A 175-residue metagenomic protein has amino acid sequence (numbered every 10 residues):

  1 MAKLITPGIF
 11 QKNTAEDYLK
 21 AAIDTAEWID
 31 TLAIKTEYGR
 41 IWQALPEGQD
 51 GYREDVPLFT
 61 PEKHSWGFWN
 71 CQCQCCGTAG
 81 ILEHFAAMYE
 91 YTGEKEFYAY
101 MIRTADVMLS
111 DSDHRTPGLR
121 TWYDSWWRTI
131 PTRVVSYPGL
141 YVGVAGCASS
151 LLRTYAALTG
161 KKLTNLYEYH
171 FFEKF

Functional and structural regions predicted by a protein language model:
M1-F175: Glycan-recognition and catalytic cores of secretory/periplasmic carbohydrate-active enzymes
